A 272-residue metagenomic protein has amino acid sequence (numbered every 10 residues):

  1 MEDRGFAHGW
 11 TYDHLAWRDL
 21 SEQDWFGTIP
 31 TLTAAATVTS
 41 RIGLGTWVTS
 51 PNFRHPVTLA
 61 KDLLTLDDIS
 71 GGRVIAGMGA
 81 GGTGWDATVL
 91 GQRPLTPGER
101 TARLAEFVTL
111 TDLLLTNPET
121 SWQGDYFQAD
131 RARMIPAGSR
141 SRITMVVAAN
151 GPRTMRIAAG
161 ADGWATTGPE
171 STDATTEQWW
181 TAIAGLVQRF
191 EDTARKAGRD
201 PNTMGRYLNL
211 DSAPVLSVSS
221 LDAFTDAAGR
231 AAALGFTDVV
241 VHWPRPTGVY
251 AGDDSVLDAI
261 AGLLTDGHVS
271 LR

Functional and structural regions predicted by a protein language model:
M1-R272: Active-site-adjacent structural elements that line small-molecule/cofactor binding pockets in enzymes
